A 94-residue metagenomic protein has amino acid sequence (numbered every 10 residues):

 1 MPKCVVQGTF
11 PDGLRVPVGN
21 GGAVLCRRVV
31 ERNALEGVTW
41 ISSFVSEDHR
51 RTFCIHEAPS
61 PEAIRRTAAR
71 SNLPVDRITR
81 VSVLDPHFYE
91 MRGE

Functional and structural regions predicted by a protein language model:
M1-I41, S46, R50, V83-E94: Short S/T/G/P-rich N-terminal loop/turn motif that feeds into the first structured element of a domain
T9, I55-E57: Short hydrophobic/aromatic beta-strand micro-patches that form the beta-sheet surface supporting nucleotide- or nucleic
N33, E57-L84: An amphipathic, aromatic/His-enriched active-site/gating alpha helix that lines ligand/cofactor pockets
